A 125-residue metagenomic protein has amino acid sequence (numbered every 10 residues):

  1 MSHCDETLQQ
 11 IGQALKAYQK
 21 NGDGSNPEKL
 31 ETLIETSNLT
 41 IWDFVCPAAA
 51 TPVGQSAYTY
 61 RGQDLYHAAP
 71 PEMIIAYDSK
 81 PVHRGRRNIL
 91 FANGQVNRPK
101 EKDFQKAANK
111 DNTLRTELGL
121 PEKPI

Functional and structural regions predicted by a protein language model:
M1-A50, Q95-I125: Conserved hydrophobic/amphipathic alpha-helical signal-anchor segments
K20-N21, A48-T51, A76-R86: Short, flexible beta-strand-to-coil junctions
T36-T40, P52, D64-P70, K80-R84 (+1 more regions): Extracellular/periplasmic catalytic domains that process cell-envelope and extracellular macromolecules
V45, A57, M73-I75: Generic structural signal for residues positioned in beta-strands
V53-Y60: Acidic, glycine- and Ser/Thr-rich low-complexity intrinsically disordered tracts in extracellular/secreted proteins
R61-A76, P124-I125: Short, positively charged
A76, N88-F91, V96-R98: Short hydrophobic-aromatic micro-motifs
